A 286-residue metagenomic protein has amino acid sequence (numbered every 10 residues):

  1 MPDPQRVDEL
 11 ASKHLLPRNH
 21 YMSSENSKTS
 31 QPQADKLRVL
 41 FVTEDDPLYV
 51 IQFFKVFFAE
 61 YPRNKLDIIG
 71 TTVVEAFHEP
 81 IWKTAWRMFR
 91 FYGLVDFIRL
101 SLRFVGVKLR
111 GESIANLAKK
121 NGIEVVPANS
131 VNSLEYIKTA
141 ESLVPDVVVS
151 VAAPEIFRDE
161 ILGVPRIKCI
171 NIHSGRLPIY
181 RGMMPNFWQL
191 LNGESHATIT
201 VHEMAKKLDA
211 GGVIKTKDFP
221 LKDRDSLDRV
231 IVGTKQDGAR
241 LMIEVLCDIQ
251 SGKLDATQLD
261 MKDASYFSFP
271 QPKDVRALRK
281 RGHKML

Functional and structural regions predicted by a protein language model:
P2-L286: One-carbon transfer enzymes
